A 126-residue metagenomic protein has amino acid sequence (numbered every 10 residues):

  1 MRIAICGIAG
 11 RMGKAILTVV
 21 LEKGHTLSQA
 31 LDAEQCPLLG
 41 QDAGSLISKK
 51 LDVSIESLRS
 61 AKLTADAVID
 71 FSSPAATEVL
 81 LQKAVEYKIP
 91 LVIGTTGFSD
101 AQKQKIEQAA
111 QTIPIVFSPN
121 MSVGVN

Functional and structural regions predicted by a protein language model:
I3-G7: Conserved N-terminal Rossmann-fold NAD(P)-binding element of oxidoreductases
I8, S72: NAD(P)H cofactor-binding loop motif with strongest signal on the N-terminal glycine-rich segment
A9, G13-T18: N-terminal Rossmann NAD(P)H-binding glycine-rich loop of SDR-like oxidoreductase domains
L21-I47: NAD(P)-binding Rossmann-fold cofactor-contacting core
S28, S54-E56, V92, P114-V116: Structural detector of well-ordered beta-strand residues that form the stable sheet scaffold of enzyme domains
K49-T64: Short acidic low-complexity segments
V68-I69: N-terminal Rossmann-like NAD(P) cofactor-binding module of classical short-chain dehydrogenase/reductase
A75, L81-Y87, G94-S118, N126: Rossmann-fold NAD(P)-binding glycine/threonine-rich loop
